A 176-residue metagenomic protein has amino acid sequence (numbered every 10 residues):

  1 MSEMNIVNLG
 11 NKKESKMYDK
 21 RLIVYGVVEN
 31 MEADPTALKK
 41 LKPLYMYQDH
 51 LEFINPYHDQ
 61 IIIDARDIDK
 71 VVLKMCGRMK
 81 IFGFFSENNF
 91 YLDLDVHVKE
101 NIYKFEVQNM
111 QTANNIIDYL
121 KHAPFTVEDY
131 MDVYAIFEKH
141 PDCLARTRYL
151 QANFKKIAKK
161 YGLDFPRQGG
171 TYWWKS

Functional and structural regions predicted by a protein language model:
M1-Q48, K160-Y161, R167: Anionic N-terminal interaction surfaces
S2-G10, V71-S176: Acidic, Ser/Thr- and proline-rich intrinsically disordered linker/docking segments of eukaryotic scaffolds
K13-I23, I63-K70, A145-L150: Short charge-dense sequence patches
T36, P43-F85: Phosphoinositide-binding peripheral membrane targeting modules
K39, P56-H58, H97-I102: Glycine-centered tight beta-turn/hairpin loop motif at sheet-sheet or coil-to-beta transitions
